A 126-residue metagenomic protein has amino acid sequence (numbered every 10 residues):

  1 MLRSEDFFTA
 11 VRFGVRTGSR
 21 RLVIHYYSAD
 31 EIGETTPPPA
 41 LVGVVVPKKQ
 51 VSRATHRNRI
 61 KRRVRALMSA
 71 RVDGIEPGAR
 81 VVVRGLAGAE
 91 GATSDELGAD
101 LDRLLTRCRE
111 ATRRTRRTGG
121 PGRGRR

Functional and structural regions predicted by a protein language model:
M1-R126: Positively charged, solvent-exposed patches that mediate nucleic-acid binding
